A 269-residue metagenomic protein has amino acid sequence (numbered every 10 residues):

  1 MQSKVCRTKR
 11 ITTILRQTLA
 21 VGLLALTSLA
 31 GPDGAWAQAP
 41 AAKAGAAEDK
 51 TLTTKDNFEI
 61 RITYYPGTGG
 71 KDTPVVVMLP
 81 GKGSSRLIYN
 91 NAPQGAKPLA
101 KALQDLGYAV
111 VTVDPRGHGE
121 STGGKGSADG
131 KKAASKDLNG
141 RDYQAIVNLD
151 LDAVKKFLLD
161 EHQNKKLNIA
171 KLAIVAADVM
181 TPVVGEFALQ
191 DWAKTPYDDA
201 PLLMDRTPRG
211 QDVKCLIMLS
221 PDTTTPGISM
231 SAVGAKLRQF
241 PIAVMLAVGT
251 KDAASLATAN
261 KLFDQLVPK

Functional and structural regions predicted by a protein language model:
Q38-G69: N-terminal cap/lid segment of alpha/beta-hydrolase-fold proteins
D72-T73, K82-T122, P226, A254-L256: Short substrate-entry loop that stabilizes the transition state in hydrolases
V77-G83, V248: The conserved beta1-alpha1 loop
D114-L138: Glycine-rich "HGGG/HGxG" loop immediately N-terminal to the catalytic nucleophile of the alpha/beta-hydrolase
D129-K165: Alpha/beta-hydrolase active-site loop
L159, T181-K194: Short glycine-enriched nucleophile-adjacent loop and the immediately C-terminal alpha-helix near the catalytic center
K165-D178: Alpha/beta-hydrolase fold nucleophile elbow
D198-P268: The feature captures the conserved acid-bearing segment of alpha/beta-hydrolase catalytic domains
